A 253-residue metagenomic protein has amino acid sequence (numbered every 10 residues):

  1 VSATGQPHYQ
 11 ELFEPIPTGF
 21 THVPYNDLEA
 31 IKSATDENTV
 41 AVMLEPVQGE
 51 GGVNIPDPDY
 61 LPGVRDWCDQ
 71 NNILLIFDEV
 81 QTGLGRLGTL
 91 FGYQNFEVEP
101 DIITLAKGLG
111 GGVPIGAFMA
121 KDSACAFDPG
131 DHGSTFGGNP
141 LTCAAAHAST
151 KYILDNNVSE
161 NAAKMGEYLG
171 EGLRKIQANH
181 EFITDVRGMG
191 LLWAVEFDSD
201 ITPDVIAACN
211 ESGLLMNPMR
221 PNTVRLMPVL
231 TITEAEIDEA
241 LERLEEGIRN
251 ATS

Functional and structural regions predicted by a protein language model:
V1-S253: Conserved N-terminal phosphate-binding loop of PLP-dependent enzymes in the Aspartate aminotransferase
